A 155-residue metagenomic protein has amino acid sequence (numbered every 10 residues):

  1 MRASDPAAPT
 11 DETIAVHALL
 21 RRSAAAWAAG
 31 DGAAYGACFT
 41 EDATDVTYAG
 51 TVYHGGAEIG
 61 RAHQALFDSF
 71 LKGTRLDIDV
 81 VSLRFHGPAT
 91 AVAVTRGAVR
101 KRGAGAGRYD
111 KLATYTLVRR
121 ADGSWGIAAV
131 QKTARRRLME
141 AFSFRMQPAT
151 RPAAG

Functional and structural regions predicted by a protein language model:
M1-E41, R145-G155: Short, low-complexity N-terminal intrinsically disordered segments enriched in polar/charged residues
R2, D110-R145: Short beta-strand edge/turn micro-motifs at domain boundaries
L19, G32-A89: A solvent-exposed, acidic/Ser-Thr-rich amphipathic alpha-helical stretch
F39, G97-V99, Q131-T133: Short beta-strand segments enriched in hydrophobic/aromatic residues within well-folded beta-rich domains
T44, V94-R100: Generic short beta-strand segments
H63, I78-R84, G97-V99, L112-V118: Hydrophobic/aromatic beta-strand elements that line small-molecule binding cavities or substrate pockets in beta-rich
F70-K72, V99-R108: Short, cysteine-centered beta-strand-loop-beta hairpins and adjacent loop/turn segments enriched in charged/polar
L83-A91, L117-S124: A short, structured loop/turn motif at beta-sheet edges
